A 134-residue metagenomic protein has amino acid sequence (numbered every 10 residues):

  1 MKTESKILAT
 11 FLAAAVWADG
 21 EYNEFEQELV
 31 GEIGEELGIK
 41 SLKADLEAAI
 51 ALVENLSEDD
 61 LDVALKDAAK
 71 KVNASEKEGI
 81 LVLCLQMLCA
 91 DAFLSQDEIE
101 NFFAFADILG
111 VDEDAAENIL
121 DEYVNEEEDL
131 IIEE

Functional and structural regions predicted by a protein language model:
M1-E134: Small-residue-enriched hydrophobic alpha-helices in membranes
